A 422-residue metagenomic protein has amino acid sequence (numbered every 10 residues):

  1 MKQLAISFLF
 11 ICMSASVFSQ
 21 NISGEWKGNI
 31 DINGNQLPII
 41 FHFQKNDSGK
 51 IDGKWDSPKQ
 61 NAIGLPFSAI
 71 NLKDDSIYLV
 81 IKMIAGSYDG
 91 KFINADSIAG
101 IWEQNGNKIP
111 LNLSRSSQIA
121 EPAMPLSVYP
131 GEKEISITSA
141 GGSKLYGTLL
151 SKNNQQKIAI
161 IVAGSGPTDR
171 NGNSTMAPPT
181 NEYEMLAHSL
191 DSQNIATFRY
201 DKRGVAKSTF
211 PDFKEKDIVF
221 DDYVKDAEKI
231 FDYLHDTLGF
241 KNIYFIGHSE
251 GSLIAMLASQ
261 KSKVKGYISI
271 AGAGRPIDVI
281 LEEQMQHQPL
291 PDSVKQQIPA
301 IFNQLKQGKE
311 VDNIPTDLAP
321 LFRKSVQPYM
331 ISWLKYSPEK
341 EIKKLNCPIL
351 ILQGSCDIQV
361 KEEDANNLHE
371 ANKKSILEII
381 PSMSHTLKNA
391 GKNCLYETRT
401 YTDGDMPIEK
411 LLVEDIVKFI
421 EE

Functional and structural regions predicted by a protein language model:
Q20-I93, S97-Q104, I158: Central antiparallel beta-sheet cores of small beta-barrel/beta-sandwich binding domains
S117-N154: N-terminal cap/lid segment of alpha/beta-hydrolase-fold proteins
N153-S192: Short, surface-exposed "cap/lid" segments of acyl-processing enzymes
E182-T209: Conserved alpha/beta-hydrolase
E215-T237: Alpha/beta-hydrolase active-site loop
G266-K340: Accessory cap/linker subdomain of secreted extracellular hydrolases
L345, I351-Q353: Short beta-strand/loop motif that positions the catalytic acidic residue of the alpha/beta-hydrolase fold
M383-L387, K392-E422: Catalytic active-site module of serine/aspartate enzymes centered on a nucleophile-bearing elbow/loop
